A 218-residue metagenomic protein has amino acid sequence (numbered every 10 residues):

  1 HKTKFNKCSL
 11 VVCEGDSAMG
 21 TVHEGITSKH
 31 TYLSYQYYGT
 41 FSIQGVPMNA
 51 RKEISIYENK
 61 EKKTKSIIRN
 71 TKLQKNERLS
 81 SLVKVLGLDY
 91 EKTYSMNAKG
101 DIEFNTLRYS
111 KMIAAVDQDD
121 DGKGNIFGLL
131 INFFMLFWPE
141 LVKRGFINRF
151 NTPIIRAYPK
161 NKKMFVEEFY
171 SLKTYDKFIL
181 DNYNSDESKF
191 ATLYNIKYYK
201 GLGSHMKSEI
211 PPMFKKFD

Functional and structural regions predicted by a protein language model:
H1-D218: Conserved phosphate-chemistry cores used by DNA topoisomerases
